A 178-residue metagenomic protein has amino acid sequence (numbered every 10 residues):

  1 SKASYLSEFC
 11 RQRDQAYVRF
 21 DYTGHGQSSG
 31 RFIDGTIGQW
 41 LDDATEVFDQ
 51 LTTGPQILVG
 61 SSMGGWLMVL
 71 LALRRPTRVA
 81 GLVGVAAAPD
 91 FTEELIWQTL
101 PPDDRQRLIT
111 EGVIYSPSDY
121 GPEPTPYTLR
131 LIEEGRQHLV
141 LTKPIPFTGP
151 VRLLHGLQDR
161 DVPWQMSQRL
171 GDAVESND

Functional and structural regions predicted by a protein language model:
S1, S28-F32, L95, W164: Conserved catalytic-core motifs of eukaryotic protein kinase domains, centered on the activation segment
A3, S7-S29: Conserved alpha/beta-hydrolase
F9-R13, G54, R75-R78, A173: Conserved dinucleotide-binding and phosphotransfer motif residues
D34-L51: Alpha/beta-hydrolase active-site loop
I57, R78-D178: The alpha/beta-hydrolase serine catalytic core
G60-M68: Gly/Ala-rich beta-loop-alpha elbow adjacent to hydrolase catalytic centers
L70-R74, R169: Active-site signature of alpha/beta-hydrolase-fold catalytic machinery across serine- and Asp/Cys-nucleophile hydrolases
